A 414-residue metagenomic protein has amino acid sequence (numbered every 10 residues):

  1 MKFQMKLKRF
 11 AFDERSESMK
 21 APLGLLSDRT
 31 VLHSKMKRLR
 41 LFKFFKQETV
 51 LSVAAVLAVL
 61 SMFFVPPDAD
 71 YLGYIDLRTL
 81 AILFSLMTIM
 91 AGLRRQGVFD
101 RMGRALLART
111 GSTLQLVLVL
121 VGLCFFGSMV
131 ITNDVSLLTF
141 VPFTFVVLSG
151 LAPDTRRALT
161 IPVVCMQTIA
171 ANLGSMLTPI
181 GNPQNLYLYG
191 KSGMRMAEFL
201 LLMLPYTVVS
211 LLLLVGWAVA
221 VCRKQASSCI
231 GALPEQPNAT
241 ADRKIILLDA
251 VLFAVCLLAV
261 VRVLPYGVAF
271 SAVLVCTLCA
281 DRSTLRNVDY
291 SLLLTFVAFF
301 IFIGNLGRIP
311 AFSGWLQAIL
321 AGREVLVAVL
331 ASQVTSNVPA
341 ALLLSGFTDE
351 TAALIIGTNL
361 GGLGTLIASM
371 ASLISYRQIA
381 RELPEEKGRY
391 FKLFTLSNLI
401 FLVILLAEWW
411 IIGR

Functional and structural regions predicted by a protein language model:
D28, R38-D70, L80-G97, V221-R223 (+4 more regions): Structural signal for alpha-helical transmembrane segments and their membrane-water exit/capping regions in multi-pass
D28-K37, L212-V273: Long, contiguous bundles of hydrophobic transmembrane helices that form the permeation core of multi-pass
K37, I161, A197-A241, L373-R414: Juxtamembrane and boundary regions of transmembrane helices in multi-pass small-molecule transporters and channels
L41-Q47, A69-T79, M196-Y206, A239-A241 (+3 more regions): Interfacial loop-to-helix junctions that mark the boundaries of transmembrane helices in multi-pass membrane
Y74, Q96, D100-G103, V251-D349: Transmembrane helical segments that form the transport core of multi-pass membrane transport proteins
L77-T79, A108-V121, L151-V163, R243-L247 (+2 more regions): Membrane-interfacial loop-to-helix junctions in multi-pass transporters
A91-G97, G127-T139, G174-N182, V329-S345 (+1 more regions): Short helix-coil transition sites and intra-membrane helix breaks within transmembrane domains of multi-pass
F126-M176, L342-I356, P384-R389: Hydrophobic transmembrane alpha-helices that form the pore/transport pathway of multi-pass ion and small-solute
